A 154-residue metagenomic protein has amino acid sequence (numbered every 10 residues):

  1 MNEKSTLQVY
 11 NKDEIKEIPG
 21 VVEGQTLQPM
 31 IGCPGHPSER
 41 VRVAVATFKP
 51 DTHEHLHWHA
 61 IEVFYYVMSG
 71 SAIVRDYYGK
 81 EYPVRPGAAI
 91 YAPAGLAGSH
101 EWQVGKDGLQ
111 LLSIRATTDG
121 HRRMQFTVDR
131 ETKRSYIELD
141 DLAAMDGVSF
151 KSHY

Functional and structural regions predicted by a protein language model:
M1-R40, F126-Y154: A short, N-terminal "cap"/entry segment at the start of jelly-roll beta-barrel domains of the cupin/DSBH fold
P29, A44-H59, L96-A97: Conserved short histidine dyad/triad with adjacent acidic residue
R40-V43, Y91, K106-M124: A short hydrophobic beta-strand segment most commonly corresponding to one strand of the jelly-roll/cupin
V45-F48, W58-V74, I114-A116: Short, conserved beta-strand element in jelly-roll/cupin
T52, A60, K80, L96-G98 (+2 more regions): A generic "binding-loop/recognition-motif" signal
E54-L56, V74-R75, A92, G98-K106: Short beta-strand His + acidic residue motifs that chelate non-heme Fe in jelly-roll/DSBH and cupin folds
Y78-G95: Short acidic-glycine-tyrosine-enriched beta hairpin
